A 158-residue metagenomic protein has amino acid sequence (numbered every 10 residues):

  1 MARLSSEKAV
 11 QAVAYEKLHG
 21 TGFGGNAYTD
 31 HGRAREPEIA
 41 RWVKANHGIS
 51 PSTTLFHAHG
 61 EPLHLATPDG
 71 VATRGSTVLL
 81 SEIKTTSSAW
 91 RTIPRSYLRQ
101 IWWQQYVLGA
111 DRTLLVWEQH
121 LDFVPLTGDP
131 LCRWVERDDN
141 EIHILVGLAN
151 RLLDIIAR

Functional and structural regions predicted by a protein language model:
M1-E38, N46: Charged, glycine-rich intrinsically disordered N-terminal tails and low-complexity linkers that flank
T29, H47-A157: Nucleic-acid nuclease catalytic cores
E36-A40, L98-I101: Short, well-ordered alpha-helical scaffold segments within catalytic/effector domains
